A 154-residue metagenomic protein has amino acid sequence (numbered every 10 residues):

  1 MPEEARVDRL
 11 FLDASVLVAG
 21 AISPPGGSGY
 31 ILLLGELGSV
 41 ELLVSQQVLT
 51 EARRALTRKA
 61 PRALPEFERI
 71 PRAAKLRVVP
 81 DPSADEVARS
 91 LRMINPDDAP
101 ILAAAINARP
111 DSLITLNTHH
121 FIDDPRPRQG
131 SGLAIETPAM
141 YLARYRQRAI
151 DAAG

Functional and structural regions predicted by a protein language model:
M1-D8, D151-G154: Intrinsically disordered, low-complexity and often Lys/Arg-enriched segments
R9-L12, I22-R58: PIN/NYN-family metal-dependent endoribonuclease catalytic core
A14-I22, L91-N95: Short, glycine-rich nucleotide/cofactor-binding loops
Q46, P82, T137-A139: Residues at the C-termini of beta-strands that transition into short coil/loop
L49-A74, T137, A143-G154: Extended, non-globular alpha-helical segments
L76-T118, D123-R126: Active-site neighborhoods of divalent-metal-dependent phosphate/nucleic-acid chemistry enzymes
S112, H119-G154: Acidic, PIN/NYN-like endoribonuclease modules and their adjacent C-terminal/linker elements
